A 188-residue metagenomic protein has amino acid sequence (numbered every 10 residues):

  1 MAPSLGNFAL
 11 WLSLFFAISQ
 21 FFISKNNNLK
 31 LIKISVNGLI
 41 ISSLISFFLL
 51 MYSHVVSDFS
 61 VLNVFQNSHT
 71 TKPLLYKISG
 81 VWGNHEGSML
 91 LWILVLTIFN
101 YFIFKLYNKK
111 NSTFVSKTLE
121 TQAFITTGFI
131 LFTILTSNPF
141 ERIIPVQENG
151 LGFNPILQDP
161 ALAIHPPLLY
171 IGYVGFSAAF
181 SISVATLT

Functional and structural regions predicted by a protein language model:
M1-T188: Polytopic transmembrane helical bundles with strong interfacial aromatic enrichment
